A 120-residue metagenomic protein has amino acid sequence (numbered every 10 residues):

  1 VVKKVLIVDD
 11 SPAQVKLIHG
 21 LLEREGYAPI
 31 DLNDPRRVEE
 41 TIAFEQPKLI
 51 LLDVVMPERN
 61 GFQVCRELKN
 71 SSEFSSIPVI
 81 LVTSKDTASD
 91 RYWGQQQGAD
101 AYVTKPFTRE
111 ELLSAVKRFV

Functional and structural regions predicted by a protein language model:
V15, P57-E58, T87: The feature encodes the CheY-like receiver
K16-R24: Charged docking surfaces used in two-component/phosphorelay signaling
G26-D34, T41: Short hydrophobic/Thr-rich beta-strand motif most characteristic of the beta2 strand and flanking loop of CheY-like
E45-L51: Active-site beta3 strand of CheY-like receiver
F107-V116: C-terminal output helix
